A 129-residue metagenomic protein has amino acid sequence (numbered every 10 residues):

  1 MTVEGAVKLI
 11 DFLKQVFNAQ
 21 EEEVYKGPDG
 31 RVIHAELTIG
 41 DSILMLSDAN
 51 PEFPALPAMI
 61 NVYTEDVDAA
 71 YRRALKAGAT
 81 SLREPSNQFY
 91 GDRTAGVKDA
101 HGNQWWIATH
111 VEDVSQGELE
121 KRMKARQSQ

Functional and structural regions predicted by a protein language model:
M1-G5, H34-T38, A49-K76, R93-K98: Vicinal oxygen chelate
M1-I43: Core segments of cupin and vicinal oxygen chelate
A6, D11, E65, R83-E84 (+1 more regions): Generic detection of intrinsically disordered/low-complexity segments and helix-coil linkers/edges
V16, F53, T80-S81: Generic signal for short, ordered secondary-structure residues within or immediately flanking folded domains
E22-Y25, L46, Y71-Q129: Vicinal oxygen chelate
G27-G30, E52, Q88-F89: A short beta-turn/loop motif at secondary-structure boundaries
